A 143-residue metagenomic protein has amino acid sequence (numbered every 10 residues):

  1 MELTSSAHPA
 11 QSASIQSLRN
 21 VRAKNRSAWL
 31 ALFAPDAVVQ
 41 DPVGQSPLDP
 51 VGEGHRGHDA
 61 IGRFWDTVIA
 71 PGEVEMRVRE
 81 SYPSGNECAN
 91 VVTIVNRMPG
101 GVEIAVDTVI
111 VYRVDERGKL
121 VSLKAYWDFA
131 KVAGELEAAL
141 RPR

Functional and structural regions predicted by a protein language model:
M1-A31, P35, L140-R143: Short, low-complexity N-terminal intrinsically disordered segments enriched in polar/charged residues
E2-S6, D66-R143: A beta-strand edge to alpha-helix "cap/lid" segment located at domain peripheries
Q16-R19, V51, S122: Short, flexible active-site loop motifs that bind/organize anionic cofactors or intermediates
S17-N20, Q40, T93: Short alpha-helical scaffold segments that flank and stabilize functional sites
V21-R22, H58, L120: Intrinsically disordered, low-complexity regions enriched in Ser/Pro/Gly/Gln/His and often acidic
S27-G85: A solvent-exposed, acidic/Ser-Thr-rich amphipathic alpha-helical stretch
